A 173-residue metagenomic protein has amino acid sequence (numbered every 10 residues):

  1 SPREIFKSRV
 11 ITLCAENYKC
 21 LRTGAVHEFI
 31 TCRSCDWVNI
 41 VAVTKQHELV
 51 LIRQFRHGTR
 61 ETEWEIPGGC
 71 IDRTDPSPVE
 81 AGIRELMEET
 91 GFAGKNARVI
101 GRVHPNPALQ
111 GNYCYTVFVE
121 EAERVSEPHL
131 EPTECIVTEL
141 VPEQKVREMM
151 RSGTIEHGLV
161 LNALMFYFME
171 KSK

Functional and structural regions predicted by a protein language model:
P2-E4, G101-N106: Short, solvent-exposed loop/turn elements at beta->coil junctions and helix N-caps that rim active or binding pockets
R3-V41, K45: Acidic, metal-coordinating catalytic segment for phosphate/diphosphate chemistry, firing primarily on the Nudix
L13-A15, V41, L51, T116-F118 (+1 more regions): Conserved hydrophobic/aromatic beta-strand scaffold that supports enzyme active sites
N17-R22, N106-S126, E139: Active-site-adjacent beta-strand/loop module that shapes the phosphate/pyrophosphate-binding cleft
L21-T23, T44-Q46, F55, D75 (+3 more regions): Short loop segments at secondary-structure junctions
A25, T62, A108-Q110, Y115 (+1 more regions): Nudix hydrolase/Nudix homology domain
C32, N39-R84, L130-P132: Conserved Nudix-box catalytic region and its N-terminal flanking loop in Nudix hydrolases and closely related
A93-I100: A short coil-to-beta-strand element that immediately follows conserved catalytic motifs
